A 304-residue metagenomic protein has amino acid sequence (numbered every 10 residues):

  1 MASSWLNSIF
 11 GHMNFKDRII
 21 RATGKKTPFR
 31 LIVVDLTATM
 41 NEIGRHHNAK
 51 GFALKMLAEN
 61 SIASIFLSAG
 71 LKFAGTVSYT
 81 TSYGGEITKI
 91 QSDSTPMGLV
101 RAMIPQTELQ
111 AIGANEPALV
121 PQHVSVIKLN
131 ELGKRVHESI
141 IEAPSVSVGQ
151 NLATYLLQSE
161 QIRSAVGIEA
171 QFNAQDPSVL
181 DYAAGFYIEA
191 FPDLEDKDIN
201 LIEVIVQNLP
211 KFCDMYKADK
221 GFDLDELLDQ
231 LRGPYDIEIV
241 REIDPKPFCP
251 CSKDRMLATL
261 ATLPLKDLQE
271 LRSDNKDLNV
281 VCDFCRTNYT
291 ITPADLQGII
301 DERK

Functional and structural regions predicted by a protein language model:
A2-L6, F10-R241: Interaction interfaces in information-processing and related assembly proteins
Q207-K304: Cys/His-clustered metal-coordination modules, chiefly Zn-binding fingers
